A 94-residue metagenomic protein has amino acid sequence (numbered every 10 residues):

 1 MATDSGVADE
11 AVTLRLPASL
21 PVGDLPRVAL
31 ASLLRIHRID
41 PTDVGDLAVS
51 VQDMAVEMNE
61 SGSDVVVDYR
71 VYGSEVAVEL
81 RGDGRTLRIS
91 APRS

Functional and structural regions predicted by a protein language model:
M1-T13, E57-S94: Conserved beta-strand-loop-beta-strand hairpin that lines the nucleotide-binding pocket of ATP/GTP-utilizing enzymes
V7-P41: Helix-loop-beta hinge of the Bergerat
V22-D24, V28, L47, A77 (+1 more regions): Residues in flexible loops and secondary-structure boundaries
P41-V66: Conserved ATP-binding N-box helix of the HATPase_c
